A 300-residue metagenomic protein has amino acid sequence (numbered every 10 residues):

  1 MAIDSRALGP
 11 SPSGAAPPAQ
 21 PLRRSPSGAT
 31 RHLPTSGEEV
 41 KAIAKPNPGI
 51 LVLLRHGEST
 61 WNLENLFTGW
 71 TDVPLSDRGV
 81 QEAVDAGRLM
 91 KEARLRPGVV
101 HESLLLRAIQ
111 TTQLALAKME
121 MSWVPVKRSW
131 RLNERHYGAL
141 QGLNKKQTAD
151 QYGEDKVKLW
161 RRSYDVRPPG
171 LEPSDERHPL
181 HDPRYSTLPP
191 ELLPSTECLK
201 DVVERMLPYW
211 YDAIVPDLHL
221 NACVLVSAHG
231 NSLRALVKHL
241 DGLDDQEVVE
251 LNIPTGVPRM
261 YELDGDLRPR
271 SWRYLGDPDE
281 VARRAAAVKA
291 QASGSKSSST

Functional and structural regions predicted by a protein language model:
A2-P21: N-terminal chloroplast transit peptides
A2-R6, S27-V124, R128, L132 (+3 more regions): Active-site-proximal alpha-helix that buttresses catalytic centers in soluble enzyme cores
K41-A44, T60, I109, A117 (+2 more regions): Active-site-adjacent alpha-helix immediately C-terminal to a catalytic or transition-state-stabilizing loop
T60-L63, R107-T111, R135-G138, P168-G170 (+1 more regions): Short catalytic/ligand-binding loop motif for oxyanion handling, primarily in non-cytosolic enzymes, centered on
A117-R205, N252, R270, Y274 (+1 more regions): Phosphate-handling substructures
P278-T300: Short, cationic low-complexity segments
